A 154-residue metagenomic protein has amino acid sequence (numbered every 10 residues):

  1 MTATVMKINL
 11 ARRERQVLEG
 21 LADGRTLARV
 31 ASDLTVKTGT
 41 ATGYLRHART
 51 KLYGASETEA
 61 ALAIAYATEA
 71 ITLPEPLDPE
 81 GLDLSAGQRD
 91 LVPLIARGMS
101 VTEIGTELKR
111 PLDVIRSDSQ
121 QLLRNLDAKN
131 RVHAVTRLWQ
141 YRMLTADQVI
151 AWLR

Functional and structural regions predicted by a protein language model:
M1-T2, E59: N-terminal flexible/basic segments that precede or flank functional cores
T2-R12, I71-G87: Regulatory hinge/linker segments at domain boundaries that couple sensory/effector modules to output domains
R15-Q16, R89-D90: Pre-recognition alpha-helix immediately N-terminal to the DNA-recognition helix within helix-turn-helix or winged-helix
L21-R25, V92-M99, L138: Short helix-to-turn junction characteristic of helix-turn-helix DNA-binding domains, especially the helix
T26-A55, S100-H133: Recognition helix of helix-turn-helix DNA-binding domains
Y53-P79, R124-R154: Basic, Lys/Arg-enriched C-terminal extension of HTH/homeodomain DNA-binding domains
